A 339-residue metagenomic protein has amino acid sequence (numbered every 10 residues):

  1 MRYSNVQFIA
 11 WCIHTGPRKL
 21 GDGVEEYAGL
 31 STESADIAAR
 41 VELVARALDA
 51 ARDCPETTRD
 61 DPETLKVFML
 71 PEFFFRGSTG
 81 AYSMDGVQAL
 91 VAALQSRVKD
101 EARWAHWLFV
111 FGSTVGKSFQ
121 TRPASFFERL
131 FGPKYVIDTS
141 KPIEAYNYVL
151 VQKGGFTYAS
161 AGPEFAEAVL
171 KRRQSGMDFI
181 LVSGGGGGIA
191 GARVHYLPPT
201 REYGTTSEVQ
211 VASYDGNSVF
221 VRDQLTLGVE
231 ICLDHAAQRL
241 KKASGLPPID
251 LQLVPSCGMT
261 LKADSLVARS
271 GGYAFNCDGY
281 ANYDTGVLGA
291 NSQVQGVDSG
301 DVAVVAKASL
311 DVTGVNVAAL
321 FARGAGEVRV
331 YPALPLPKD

Functional and structural regions predicted by a protein language model:
M1-G77, Y82: N-terminal, active-site-proximal structural segment of metallo-dependent hydrolase catalytic domains
Y3-F8, H106, E144-Y148, N217 (+1 more regions): Extracellular structured ligand-interaction cores
C12, S113, K153, L170-R173 (+3 more regions): Short, structured patches in soluble enzyme cores that scaffold and shape functional sites
H14-R18, F74-G80, G116-S118, H235-L240 (+2 more regions): Short acidic, S/G/P-rich loop/turn micro-motifs used as interaction or catalytic elements
L48-L170: Cys-nucleophile CN-hydrolase/nitrilase-fold catalytic domain and related Cys-dependent amidase chemistry that acts on
M69, S183-N276: Active-site beta-loop-alpha substructure in enzyme catalytic cores, prototypically the cysteine-centered nucleophile
K99-W107, C232-K338: CN hydrolase (nitrilase-like) catalytic-core segments centered on the catalytic cysteine and neighboring Lys/Glu
Y135-G216: Low-complexity, serine/threonine/proline-enriched polar segments
